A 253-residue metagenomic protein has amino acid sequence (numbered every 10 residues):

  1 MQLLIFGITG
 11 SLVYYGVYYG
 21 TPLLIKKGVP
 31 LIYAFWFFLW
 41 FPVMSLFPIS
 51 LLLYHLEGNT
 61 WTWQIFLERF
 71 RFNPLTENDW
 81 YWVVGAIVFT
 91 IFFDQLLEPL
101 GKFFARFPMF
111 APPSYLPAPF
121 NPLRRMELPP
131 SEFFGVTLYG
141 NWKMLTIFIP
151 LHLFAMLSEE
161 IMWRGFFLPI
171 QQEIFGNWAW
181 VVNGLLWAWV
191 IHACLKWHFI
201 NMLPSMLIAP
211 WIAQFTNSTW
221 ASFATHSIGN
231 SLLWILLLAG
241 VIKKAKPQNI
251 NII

Functional and structural regions predicted by a protein language model:
Q2-F72, W82: Alpha-helical transmembrane segments in multi-pass membrane proteins
L3, G7-S11, Y15, P42-L46 (+6 more regions): Alpha-helical transmembrane spans of integral membrane proteins, capturing the lipid-embedded, hydrophobic core of TM
L23, P99-F103, I170: Membrane-spanning helices that line or support transport/gating and their immediate boundary helices in channels
K26, A105-R106, G176, N217: Residue-level recognition of short, structured coil/turn motifs that connect secondary structure elements
V29-F35, W63-A155, K243-I253: Juxtamembrane helix-loop-helix connectors linking adjacent transmembrane helices in multi-pass membrane enzymes
F38, P42, I65, W82-V84 (+4 more regions): Intrinsic disorder/low-complexity segments enriched in polar/charged and small flexible residues
I49-L52, E98-K102, L233: Alpha-helical transmembrane segments and their lipid-water interface positions in multi-pass membrane proteins
F92-Q95, R124-I253: Transmembrane helix-loop-helix hairpins at the membrane interface of multi-pass integral membrane proteins
